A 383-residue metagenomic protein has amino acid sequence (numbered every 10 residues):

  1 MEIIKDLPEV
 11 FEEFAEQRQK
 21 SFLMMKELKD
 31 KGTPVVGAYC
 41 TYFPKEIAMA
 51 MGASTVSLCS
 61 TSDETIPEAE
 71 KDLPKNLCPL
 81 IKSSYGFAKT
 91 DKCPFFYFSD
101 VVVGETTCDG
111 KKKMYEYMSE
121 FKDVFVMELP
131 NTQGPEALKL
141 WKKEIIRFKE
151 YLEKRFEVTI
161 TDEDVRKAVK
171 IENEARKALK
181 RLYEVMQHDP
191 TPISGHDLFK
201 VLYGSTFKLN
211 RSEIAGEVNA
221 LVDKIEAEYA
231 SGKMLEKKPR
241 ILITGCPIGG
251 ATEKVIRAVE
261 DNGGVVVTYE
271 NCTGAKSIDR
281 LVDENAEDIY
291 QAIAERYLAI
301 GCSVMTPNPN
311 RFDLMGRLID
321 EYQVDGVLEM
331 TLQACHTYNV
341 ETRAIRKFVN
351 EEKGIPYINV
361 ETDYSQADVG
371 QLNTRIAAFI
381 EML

Functional and structural regions predicted by a protein language model:
M1-P34, I146, E150-I278, N308: A charged, amphipathic alpha-helical module
I3, R343-L383: Peripheral docking tails and interdomain loops at the edges of cofactor- or intermediate-handling domains
V35-K89, M114: An N-terminal, globular interaction/scaffold subdomain
I47-T61, E68-A69, C246-P307, R311-L318: Redox- and metal-dependent alpha/beta enzyme cores, enriched for Fe-S-associated oxidoreductases and cofactor-handling
Y85-K154: Acidic/His-rich segments in extracytoplasmic proteins that coordinate ligands and/or metal ions
A88, T306-Q323, E341-A344: A short, acidic, amphipathic alpha-helical segment used as a generic capping/interface helix at domain edges
S99, I319, Q323-L328: Proline-aspartate-enriched helix->loop->beta-strand connector
K113, C335-E341: Glycine/threonine-rich flexible loop motifs
